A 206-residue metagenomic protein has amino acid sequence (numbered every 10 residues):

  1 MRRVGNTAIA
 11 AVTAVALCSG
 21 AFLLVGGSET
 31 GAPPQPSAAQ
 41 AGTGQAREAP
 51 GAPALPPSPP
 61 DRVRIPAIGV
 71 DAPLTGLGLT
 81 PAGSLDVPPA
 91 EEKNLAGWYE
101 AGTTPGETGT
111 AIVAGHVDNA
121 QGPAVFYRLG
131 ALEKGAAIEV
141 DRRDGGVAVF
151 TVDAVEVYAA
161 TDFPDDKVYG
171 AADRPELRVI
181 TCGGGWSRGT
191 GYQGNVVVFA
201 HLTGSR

Functional and structural regions predicted by a protein language model:
M1-V15: N-terminal export and membrane-targeting signals
S19-E133, R142-D144, A154-R206: Solvent-exposed, non-transmembrane regions of membrane-associated and secreted proteins
